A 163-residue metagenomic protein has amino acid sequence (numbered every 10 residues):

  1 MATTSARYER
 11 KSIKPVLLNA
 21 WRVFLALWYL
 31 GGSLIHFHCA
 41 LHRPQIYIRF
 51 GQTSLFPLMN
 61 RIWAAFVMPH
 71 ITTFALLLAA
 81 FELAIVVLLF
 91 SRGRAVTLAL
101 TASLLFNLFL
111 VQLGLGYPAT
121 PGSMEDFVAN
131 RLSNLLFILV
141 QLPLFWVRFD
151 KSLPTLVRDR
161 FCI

Functional and structural regions predicted by a protein language model:
M1-F81, V87-I163: Extended, low-polarity transmembrane helix blocks
